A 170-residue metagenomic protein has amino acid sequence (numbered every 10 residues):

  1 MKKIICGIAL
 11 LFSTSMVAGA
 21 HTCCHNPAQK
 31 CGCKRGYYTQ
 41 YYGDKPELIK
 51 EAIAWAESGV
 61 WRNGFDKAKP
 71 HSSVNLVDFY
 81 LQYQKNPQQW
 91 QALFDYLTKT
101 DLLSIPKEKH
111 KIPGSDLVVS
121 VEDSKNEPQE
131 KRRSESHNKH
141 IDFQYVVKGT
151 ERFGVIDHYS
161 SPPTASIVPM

Functional and structural regions predicted by a protein language model:
I4-S13: Sec-dependent N-terminal signal peptides
A18-M170: Jelly-roll (double-stranded beta-helix
